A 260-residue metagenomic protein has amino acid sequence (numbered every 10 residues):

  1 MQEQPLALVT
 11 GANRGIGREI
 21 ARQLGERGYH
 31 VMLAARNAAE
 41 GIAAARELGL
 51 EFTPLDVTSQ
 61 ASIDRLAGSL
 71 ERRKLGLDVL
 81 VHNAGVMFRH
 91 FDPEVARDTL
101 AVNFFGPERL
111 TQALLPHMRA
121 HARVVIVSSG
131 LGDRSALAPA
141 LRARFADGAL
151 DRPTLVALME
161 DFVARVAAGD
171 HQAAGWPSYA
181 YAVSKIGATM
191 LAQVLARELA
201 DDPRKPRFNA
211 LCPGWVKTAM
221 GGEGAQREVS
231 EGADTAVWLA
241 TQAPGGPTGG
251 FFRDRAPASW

Functional and structural regions predicted by a protein language model:
M1-M32: Canonical Rossmann dinucleotide-binding motif of NAD(H)/NADP(H)-dependent dehydrogenases/reductases, specifically
T10, L77-G85, H121-S129, N209: Rossmann-fold scaffold of SDR-type NAD(P)-dependent oxidoreductases
R27-A43: Conserved glycine-rich Rossmann-like NAD(P)H-binding loop of the short-chain dehydrogenase/reductase
R46-A61: Rossmann-fold cofactor-recognition segment
V86-P93, A120-D201: Catalytic loop of short-chain dehydrogenase/reductase
T99-L100: A hydrophobic alpha-helix adjacent to the NAD(P)-binding/active-site core of NAD(P)-dependent oxidoreductases, strongly
R109, P206, A210-T218, G222-W260: C-terminal helical subdomain
